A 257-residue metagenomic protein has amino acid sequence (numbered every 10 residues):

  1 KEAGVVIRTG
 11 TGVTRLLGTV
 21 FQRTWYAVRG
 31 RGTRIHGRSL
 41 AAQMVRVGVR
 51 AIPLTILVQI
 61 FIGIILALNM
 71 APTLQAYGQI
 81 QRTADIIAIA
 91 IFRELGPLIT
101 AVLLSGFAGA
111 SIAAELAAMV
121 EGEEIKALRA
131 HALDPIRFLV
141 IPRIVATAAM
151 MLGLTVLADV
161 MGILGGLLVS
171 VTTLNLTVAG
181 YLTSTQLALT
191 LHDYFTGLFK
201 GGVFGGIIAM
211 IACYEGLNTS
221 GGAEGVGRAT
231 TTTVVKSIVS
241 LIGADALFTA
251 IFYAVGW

Functional and structural regions predicted by a protein language model:
K1-L40, E215-S220: Short, membrane-interfacial amphipathic segments enriched in basic
R29-L40, V45-L57, V235-I238: Membrane-interface helix starts
Q43, D134-T155, A229, T233: Start (N-cap) of specific transmembrane helices in multi-pass transporter permeases
R50, L54, V58, Q79-I112 (+3 more regions): Loop-to-helix entry region at the N-terminal start of transmembrane alpha-helices in multi-pass membrane transporters
V58-F61, T100-S105, I141-S170, V203 (+2 more regions): Hydrophobic alpha-helical transmembrane segments that constitute the membrane-spanning cores of multi-pass membrane
N69-F92, V160-G202, G206, M210-T232 (+1 more regions): Membrane-interfacial helix-loop-helix connectors in multipass membrane proteins
L116-I141, G222-V226: Short cytoplasmic-facing helical segments at TM-TM junctions of multi-pass membrane proteins
V226, T233-A250: Final/C-terminal transmembrane alpha-helix of multipass membrane proteins
